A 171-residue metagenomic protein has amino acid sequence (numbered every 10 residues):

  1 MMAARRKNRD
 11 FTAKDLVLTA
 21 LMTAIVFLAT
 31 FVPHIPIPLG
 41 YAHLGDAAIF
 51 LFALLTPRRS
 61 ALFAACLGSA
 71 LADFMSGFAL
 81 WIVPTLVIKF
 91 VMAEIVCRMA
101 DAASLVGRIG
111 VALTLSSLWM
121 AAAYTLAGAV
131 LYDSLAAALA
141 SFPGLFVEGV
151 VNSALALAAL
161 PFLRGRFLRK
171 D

Functional and structural regions predicted by a protein language model:
M1-D171: Loop-helix junctions at membrane interfaces
